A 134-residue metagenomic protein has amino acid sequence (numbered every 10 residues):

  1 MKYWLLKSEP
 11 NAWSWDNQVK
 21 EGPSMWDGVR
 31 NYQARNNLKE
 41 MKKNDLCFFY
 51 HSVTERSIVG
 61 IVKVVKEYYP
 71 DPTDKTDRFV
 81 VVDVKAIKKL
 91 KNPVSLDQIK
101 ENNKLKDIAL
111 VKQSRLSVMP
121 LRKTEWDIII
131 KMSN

Functional and structural regions predicted by a protein language model:
M1-K42, S133-N134: Compositionally biased, charged N-terminal/linker segments
N17, K42, S57, K75-D77: Short glycine/proline-enriched turns and hinge-like loops at secondary-structure junctions
N17, P93-I99, I130-M132: Short, charged, solvent-exposed linker or helix-capping segments at domain edges/interfaces that act as flexible hinges
F48-F49, K63: Hydrophobic beta-strand signal
Y50-R56: Short, charged beta-turn/beta-strand-edge "cap" motif at the junction between a beta-strand and an adjacent loop
G60-M119: Aromatic- and Lys/Arg-enriched surface recognition patch
V118-N134: Charged phosphate-binding loop/patch that engages nucleotide di/tri-phosphates or the phosphate backbone of nucleic
